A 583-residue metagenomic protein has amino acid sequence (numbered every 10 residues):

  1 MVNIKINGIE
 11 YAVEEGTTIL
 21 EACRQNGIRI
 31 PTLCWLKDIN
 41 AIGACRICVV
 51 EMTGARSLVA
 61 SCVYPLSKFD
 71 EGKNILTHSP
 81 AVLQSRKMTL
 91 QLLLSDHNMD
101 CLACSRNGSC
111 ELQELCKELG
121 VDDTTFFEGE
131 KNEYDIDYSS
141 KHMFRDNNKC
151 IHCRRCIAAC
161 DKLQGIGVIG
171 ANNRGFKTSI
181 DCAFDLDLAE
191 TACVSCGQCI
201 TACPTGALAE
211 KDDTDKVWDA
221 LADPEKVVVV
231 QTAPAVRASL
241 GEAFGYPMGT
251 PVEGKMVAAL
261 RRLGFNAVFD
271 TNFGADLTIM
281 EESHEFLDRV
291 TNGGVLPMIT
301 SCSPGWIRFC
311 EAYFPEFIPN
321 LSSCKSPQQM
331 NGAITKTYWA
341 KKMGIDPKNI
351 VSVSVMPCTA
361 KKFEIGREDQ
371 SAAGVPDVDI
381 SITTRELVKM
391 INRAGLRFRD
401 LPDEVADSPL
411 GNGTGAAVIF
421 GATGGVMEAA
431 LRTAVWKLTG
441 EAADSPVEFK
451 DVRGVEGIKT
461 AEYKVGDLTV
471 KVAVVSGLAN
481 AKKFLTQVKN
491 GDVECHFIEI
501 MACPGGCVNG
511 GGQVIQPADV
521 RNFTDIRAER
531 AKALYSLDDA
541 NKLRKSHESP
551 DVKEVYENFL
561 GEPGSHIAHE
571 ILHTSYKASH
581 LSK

Functional and structural regions predicted by a protein language model:
M1-V2, I6, W35-K37: Ubiquitin-like/PB1-type beta-grasp interaction modules and other compact soluble beta-rich domains
I6-I9, T53-G54: Short strand-turn-strand beta-turns centered on an Asx-Gly dipeptide
E15-E71, V82-Q84, K211-K583: Iron-sulfur-associated redox domains of electron-transfer enzymes in respiratory and anaerobic energy metabolism
R46-E51, A55-S195, L208-D223, V227: Fe-S ferredoxin-like electron-transfer domains and their immediately adjacent linker/connector regions across
C160, C203, V252: Cysteine-centered loop/knuckle micro-motif
Q164, C203, W339-M343: Structural motif corresponding to the C-terminal cap of alpha-helices
V194, Q198-A209, T278: Catalytic alpha/beta active-site cores
